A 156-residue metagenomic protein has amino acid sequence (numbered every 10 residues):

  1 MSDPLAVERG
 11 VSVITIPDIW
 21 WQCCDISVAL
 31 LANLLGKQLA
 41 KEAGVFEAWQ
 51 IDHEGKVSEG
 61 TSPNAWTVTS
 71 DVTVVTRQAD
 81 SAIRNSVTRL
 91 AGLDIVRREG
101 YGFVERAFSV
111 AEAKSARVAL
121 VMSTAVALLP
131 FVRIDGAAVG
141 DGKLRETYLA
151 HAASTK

Functional and structural regions predicted by a protein language model:
M1-K156: Helix-start/capping segments and mature chain N-termini
